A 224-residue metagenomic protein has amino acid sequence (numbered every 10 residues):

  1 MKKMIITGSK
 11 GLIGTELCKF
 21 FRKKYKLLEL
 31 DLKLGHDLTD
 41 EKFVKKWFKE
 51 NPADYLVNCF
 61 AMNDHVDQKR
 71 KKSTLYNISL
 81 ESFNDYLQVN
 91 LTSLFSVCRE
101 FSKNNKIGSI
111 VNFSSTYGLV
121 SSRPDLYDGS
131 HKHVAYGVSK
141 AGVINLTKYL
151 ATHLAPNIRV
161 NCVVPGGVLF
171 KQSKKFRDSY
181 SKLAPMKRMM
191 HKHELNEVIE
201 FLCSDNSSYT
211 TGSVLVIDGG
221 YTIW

Functional and structural regions predicted by a protein language model:
T7-K19: N-terminal Rossmann NAD(P)H-binding glycine-rich loop of SDR-like oxidoreductase domains
C59-R70, G220: Conserved NAD(P)H cofactor-binding loop of Rossmann-fold oxidoreductase domains
D67-N84, Y180: Substrate-binding pocket helix/loop in short-chain dehydrogenase/reductase
Y76-F95, V111, Y136-V138, V143 (+1 more regions): Catalytic Tyr-X3-Lys loop
I78, V111-G142, T147-A155, V168: Catalytic loop of short-chain dehydrogenase/reductase
A155-R159, T210-G212: Short, small/polar-rich loop/turn modules that mediate ligand/substrate recognition or access, typified
A184-L195, N206: A conserved structural motif in NAD(P)-dependent oxidoreductases
E200, T211-W224: Short C-terminal tail/terminal secondary-structure segment of NAD(P)H-dependent dehydrogenase/reductase domains
